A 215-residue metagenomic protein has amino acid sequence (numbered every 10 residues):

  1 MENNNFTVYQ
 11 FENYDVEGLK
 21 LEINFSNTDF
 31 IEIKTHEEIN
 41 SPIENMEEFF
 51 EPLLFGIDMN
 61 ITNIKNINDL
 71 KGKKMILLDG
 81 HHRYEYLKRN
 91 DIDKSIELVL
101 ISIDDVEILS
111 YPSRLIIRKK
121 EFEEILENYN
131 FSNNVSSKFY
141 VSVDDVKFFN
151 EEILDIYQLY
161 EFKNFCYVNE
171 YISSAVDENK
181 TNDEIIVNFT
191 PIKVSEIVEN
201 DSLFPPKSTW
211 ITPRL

Functional and structural regions predicted by a protein language model:
E2-I76, H82, K88, I92-I101: Short alpha-helix boundary/capping and kink motifs at helix termini
D69-L215: Basic- and aromatic-enriched surface patches that contact anionic nucleotides/nucleic acids
